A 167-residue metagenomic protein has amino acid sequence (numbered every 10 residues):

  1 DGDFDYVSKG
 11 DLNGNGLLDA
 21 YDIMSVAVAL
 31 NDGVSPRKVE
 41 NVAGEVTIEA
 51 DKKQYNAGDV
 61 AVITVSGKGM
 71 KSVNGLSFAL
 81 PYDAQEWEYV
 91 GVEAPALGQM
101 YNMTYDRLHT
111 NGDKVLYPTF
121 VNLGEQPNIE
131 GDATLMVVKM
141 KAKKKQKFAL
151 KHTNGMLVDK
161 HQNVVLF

Functional and structural regions predicted by a protein language model:
D1-G2, G112: Active-site-adjacent bridging/hinge elements
D3-D19: Acidic, divalent-cation-chelating loop motifs in proteins
S8, A20, M24-F167: Acidic, low-complexity intrinsically disordered segments
